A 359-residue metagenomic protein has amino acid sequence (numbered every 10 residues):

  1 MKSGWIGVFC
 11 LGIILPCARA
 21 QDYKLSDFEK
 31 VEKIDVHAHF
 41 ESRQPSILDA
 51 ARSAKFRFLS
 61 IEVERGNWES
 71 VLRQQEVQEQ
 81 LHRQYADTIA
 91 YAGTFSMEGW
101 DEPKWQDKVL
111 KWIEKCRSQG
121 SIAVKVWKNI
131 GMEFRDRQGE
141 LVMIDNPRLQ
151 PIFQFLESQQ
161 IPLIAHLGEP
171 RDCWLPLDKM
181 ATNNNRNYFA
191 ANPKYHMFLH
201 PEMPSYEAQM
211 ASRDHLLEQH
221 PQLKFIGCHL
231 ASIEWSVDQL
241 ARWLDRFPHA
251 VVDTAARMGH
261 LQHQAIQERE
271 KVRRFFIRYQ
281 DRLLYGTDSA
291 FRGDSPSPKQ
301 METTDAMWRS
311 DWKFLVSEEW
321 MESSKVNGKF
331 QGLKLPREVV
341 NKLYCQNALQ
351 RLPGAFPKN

Functional and structural regions predicted by a protein language model:
W5-P16: Bacterial N-terminal signal peptides
A20-T88: An N-terminally biased module of ancient metal coordination in phosphate/nucleic-acid-related enzymes
D22-S26, E76-M197, P201-E202, V251 (+1 more regions): Active-site gating/metal-coordination segments in enzymes
I34-A38, F58-I61, I89-T94, V124-V126 (+4 more regions): Hydrophobic faces of well-ordered beta-strands that scaffold small-molecule active sites in alpha/beta enzyme cores
H37-P45, E64-Q74, E98-D107, F134 (+4 more regions): Acidic-and-aromatic substrate-binding clefts and catalytic sites of carbohydrate-active enzymes
R43-I47, S70-L81, D107-W112, Q209-R213 (+2 more regions): Alpha-helical scaffolding within the catalytic cores of extracellular/periplasmic polymer-degrading hydrolases
A50-A51, C116, L156, L216: Generic structural signal for hydrophobic
P201, S205-H215, Q219-N359: H/E-rich (His + Asp/Glu) clusters that bind or coordinate divalent metals
